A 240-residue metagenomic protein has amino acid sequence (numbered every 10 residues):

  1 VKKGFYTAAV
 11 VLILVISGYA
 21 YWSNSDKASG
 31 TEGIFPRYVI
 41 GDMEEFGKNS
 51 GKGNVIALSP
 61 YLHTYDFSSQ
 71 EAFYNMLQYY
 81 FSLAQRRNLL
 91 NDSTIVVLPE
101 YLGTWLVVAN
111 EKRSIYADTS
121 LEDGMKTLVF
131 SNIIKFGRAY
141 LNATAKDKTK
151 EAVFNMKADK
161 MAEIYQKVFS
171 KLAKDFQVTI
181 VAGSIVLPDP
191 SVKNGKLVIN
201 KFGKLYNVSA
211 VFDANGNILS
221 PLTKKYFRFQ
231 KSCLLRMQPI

Functional and structural regions predicted by a protein language model:
F5-Y21: Hydrophobic membrane-insertion alpha-helices, especially the h-region of bacterial N-terminal signal peptides
W22-E44: Ser/Thr/Pro/Gly-rich low-complexity linker/stalk segments immediately outside membranes or between
S50-Q70, L222-K225: Active-site-proximal beta-strand elements of phosphoester/diester hydrolases
S69-L83, M125-K135, M156-K167: Well-ordered, non-membrane alpha-helical segments in soluble/globular domains
Q78-S114, N132, T149-N155, A173 (+1 more regions): Active-site beta-strand/loop signature of hydrolases that rely on acidic residues for catalysis
R87-L90, K157-V181, F212-I218: A structural motif corresponding to the C-terminal end of an alpha-helix and its immediate exit/capping segment
K112-K160: Charged, glycine/proline-rich intrinsically disordered loops and linkers
K167, L187-I240: Active-site catalytic loop in hydrolytic enzyme cores
